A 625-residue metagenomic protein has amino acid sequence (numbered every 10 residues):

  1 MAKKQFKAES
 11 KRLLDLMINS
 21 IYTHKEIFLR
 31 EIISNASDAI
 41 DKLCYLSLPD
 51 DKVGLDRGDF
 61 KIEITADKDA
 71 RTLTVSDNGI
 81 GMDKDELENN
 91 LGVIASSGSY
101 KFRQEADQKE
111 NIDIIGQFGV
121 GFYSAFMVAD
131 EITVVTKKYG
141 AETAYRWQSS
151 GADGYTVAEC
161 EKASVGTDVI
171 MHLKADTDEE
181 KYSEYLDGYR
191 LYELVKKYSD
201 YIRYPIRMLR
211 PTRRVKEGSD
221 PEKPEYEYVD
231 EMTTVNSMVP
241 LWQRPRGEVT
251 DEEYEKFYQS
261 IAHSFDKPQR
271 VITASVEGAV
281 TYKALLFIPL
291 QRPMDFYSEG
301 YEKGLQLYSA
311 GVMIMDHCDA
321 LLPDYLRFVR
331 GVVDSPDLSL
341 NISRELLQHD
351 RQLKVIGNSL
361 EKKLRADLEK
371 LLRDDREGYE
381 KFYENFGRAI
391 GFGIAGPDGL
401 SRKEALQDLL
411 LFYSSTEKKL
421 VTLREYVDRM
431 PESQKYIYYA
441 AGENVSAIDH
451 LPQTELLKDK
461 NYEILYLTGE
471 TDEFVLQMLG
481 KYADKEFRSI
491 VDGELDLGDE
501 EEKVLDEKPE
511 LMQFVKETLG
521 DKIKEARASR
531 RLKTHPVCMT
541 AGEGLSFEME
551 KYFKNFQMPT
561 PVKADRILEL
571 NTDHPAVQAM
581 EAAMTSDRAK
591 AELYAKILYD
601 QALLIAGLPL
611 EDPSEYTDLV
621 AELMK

Functional and structural regions predicted by a protein language model:
M1-Y185, E193, P431: GHKL (Bergerat-fold) ATPase N-terminal catalytic module, capturing the glycine-rich phosphate-binding loop and acidic
I114, I132-G154, K174-E184, Y189-K625: GHKL/Bergerat-fold ATPase module in large chromosome/replication-associated machines
